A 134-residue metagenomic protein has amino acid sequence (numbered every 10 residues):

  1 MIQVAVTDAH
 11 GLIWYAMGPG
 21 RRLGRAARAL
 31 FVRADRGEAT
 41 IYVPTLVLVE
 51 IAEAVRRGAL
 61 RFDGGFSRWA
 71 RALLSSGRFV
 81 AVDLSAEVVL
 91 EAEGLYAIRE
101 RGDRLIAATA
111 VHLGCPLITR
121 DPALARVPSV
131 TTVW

Functional and structural regions predicted by a protein language model:
M1-V43, R57-A72, L113, A123: Short, well-structured N-terminal submotif of metal-dependent ribonuclease cores
I2-V4, A107-W134: Acidic, PIN/NYN-like endoribonuclease modules and their adjacent C-terminal/linker elements
V6, Y42-T45, D83, I118: Short aromatic/basic micro-patch
G11, V47-L48, V88, I106 (+1 more regions): Alpha-helix capping/helix-boundary segments
A16-M17, V55, E93-Y96, P128: Short, flexible helix/strand-to-coil boundary loops that buttress conserved ligand/catalytic motifs in alpha/beta
T40, R78-V80, T131: Conserved beta-strand segments of alpha/beta enzyme cores
I51: Phosphate/NTP-binding elements of NTP-utilizing enzymes
L60-S67, R71, S75-R120: Active-site neighborhoods of divalent-metal-dependent phosphate/nucleic-acid chemistry enzymes
